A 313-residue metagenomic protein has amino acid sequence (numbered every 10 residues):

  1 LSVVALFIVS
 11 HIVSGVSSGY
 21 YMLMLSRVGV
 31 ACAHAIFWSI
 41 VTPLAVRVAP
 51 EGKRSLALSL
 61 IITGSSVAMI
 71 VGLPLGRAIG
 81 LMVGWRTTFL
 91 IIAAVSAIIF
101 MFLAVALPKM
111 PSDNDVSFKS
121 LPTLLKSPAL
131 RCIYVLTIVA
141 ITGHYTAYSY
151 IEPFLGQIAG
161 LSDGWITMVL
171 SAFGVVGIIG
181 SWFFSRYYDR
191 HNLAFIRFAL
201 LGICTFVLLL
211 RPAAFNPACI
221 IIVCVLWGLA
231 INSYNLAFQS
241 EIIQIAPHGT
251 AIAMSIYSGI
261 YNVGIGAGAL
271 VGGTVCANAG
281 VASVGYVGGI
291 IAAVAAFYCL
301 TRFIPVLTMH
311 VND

Functional and structural regions predicted by a protein language model:
L1-I12, A194-L209, G289: Structural signature of the two symmetry-related core transmembrane helices
L6-V13, Y21-G29, A218-L226: Paired small-residue
V16-M22, G160, A213-F215: Helix-breaking motifs and short loop linkers at transmembrane-helix boundaries and internal kinks in secondary membrane
Y20, S26-G64: Cytoplasmic helix-loop-helix junction between adjacent transmembrane helices in 12-TM secondary transporters
A93-D113, Y298-R302: C-terminal membrane-cytosol helix-exit motif in multi-pass small-molecule transporters
I179-N192, C276: Helix-to-loop junctions at the C-terminal end of transmembrane segments in multipass secondary transporters
A194-F238: C-terminal transmembrane helical hairpin of 12-TM major facilitator-type secondary transporters
Q244-V281, G288: A late C-terminal transmembrane helix in Major Facilitator Superfamily
